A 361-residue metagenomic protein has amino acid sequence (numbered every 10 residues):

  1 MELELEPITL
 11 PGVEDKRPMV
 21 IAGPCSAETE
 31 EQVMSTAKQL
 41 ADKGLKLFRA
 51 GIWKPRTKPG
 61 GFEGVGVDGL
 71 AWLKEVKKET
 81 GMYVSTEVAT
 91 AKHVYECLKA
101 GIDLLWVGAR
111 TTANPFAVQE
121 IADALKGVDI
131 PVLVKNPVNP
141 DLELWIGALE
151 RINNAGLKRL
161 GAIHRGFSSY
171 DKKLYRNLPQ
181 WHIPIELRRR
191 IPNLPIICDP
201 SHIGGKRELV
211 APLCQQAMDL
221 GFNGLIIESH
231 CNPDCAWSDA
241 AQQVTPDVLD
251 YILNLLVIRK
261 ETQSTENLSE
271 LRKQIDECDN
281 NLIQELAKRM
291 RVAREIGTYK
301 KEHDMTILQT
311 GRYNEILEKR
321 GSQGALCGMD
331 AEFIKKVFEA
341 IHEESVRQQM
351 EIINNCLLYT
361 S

Functional and structural regions predicted by a protein language model:
M1-I21: N-terminal amphipathic alpha-helix/helix-capping segment at the start of soluble metabolic enzymes
M19-V33, S85-E87, S201-L209: Active-site mouth loops of central-metabolism enzymes
R49-V67, C231-S238, G297-M305: Glycine-rich, proline-tolerant flexible connector loops at the mouths of alpha/beta enzymes
A50, P55-I102, P115-F116: N-terminal active-site wall of soluble small-molecule enzyme domains
E63-S85, A124-D129, I183-N193, V244-R259 (+1 more regions): Alpha-helix-loop-beta-strand connector modules within alpha/beta enzyme cores
Y83-T90, D103-P115, P131-P140, I163: Catalytic beta/alpha-barrel core
I121, L125-P233, A240: Catalytic alpha/beta core domains of metabolic enzymes, predominantly
Y359-T360: Conserved small/polar residues in nucleotide/adenosyl-binding loops
